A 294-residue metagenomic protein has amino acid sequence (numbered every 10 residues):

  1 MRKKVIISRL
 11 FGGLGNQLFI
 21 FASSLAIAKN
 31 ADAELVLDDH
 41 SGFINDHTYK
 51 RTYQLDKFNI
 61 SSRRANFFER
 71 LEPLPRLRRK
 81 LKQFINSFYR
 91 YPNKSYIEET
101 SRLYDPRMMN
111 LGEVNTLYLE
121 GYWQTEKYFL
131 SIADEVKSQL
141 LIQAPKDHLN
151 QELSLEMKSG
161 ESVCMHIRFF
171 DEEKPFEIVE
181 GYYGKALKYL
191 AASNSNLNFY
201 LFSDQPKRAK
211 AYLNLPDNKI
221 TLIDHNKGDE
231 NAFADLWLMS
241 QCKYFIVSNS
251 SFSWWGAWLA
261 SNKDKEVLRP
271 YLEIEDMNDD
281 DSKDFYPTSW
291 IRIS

Functional and structural regions predicted by a protein language model:
R2-G12: Nucleotide-activated donor-dependent transferases that construct or modify glycoconjugates
L10-F19, K174-F176: A short, glycine/small-residue-rich beta-strand->loop->alpha-helix junction that serves as a flexible
I20-I27: Short amphipathic alpha-helix
A33-I44: A short beta-strand-loop structural module common to alpha/beta enzyme folds
D46-F58, R208-D217, D280-D284: Short, aromatic/basic amphipathic alpha-helical patches
D46-N196: Secretory-pathway luminal glycosyltransferase catalytic domains
S193-M277: Donor-binding and catalytic core of enzymes assembling or modifying cell-surface/extracellular glycoconjugates
E275-S294: Leloir-type glycosyltransferase catalytic cores
